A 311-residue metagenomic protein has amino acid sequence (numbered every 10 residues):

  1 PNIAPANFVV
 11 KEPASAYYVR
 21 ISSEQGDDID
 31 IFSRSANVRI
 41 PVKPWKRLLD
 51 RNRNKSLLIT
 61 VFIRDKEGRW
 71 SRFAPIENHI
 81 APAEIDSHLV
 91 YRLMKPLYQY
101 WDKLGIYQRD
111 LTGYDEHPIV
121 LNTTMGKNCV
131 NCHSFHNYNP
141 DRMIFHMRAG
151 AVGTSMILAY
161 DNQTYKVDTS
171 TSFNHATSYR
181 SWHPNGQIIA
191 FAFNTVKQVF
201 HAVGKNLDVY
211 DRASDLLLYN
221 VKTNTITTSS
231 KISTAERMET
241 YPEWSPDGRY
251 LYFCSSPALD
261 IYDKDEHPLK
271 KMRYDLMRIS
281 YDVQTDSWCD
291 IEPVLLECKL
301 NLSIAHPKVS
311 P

Functional and structural regions predicted by a protein language model:
P1, G26-P44, T112-C129, I157-A176 (+2 more regions): Multi-bladed beta-propeller domains
P1-P13: Contiguous beta-strand segments within globular domains
N7, C132-S134, Y179-S181, Y241-E243 (+1 more regions): Conserved beta-strand position repeated once per blade in WD40 beta-propeller domains
R69-Y98, F173: Low-complexity, Pro/Ser/Thr- and charge-rich linker/hinge segments at domain boundaries
S87-Y100, F191-R212, C254-R273: Short, conserved, GDST-rich strand-edge loop motifs in beta-rich repeat architectures
V90-M94, R142-H146, I188-A192, Y250-C254 (+1 more regions): Residue position within the beta-strands of beta-propeller blades
G105, T154-M156, D215-L217, D275-M277: A short loop-to-beta-strand structural motif that recurs across blades of beta-propeller domains
N137-N139, P184-N185, P246-D247, P311: Residue-level detector of Asp-centered blade-edge/turn motifs that repeat once per structural unit in beta-propeller
